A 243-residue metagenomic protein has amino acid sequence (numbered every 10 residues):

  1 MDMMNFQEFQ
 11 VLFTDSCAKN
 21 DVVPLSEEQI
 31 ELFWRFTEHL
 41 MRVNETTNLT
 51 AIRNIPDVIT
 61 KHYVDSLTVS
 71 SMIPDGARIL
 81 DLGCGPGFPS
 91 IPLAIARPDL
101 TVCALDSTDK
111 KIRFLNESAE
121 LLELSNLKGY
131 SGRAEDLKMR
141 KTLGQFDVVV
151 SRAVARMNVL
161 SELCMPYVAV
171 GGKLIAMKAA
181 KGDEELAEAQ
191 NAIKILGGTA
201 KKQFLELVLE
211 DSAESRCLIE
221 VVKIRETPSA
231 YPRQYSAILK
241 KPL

Functional and structural regions predicted by a protein language model:
D2-G76, L80, K110-R113, E117-L127: Class I SAM-dependent transferase core
R53, S131-R133, K202-F204: Short loop/edge segments at beta-strand edges and connector loops that shape dinucleotide/nucleotide cofactor-binding
L67-E162: Conserved SAM/SAH cofactor-binding pocket of Class I
R97, V168-V170: Helix-to-beta-strand junctions that scaffold the AdoMet/dcAdoMet cofactor pocket in Class I SAM-dependent enzymes
K111-R113, G182, L186: Short alpha-helix immediately C-terminal to the canonical SAM-binding loop
E135, A179-D183, V208: Short "lid" loop at the C-terminus of a central beta-strand within the Rossmann-like core of SAM-dependent
G171-K181: Conserved beta-strand signature within the Rossmann-like core of class I S-adenosyl-L-methionine
A187-L243: SAM/dcSAM-binding transferase cores
